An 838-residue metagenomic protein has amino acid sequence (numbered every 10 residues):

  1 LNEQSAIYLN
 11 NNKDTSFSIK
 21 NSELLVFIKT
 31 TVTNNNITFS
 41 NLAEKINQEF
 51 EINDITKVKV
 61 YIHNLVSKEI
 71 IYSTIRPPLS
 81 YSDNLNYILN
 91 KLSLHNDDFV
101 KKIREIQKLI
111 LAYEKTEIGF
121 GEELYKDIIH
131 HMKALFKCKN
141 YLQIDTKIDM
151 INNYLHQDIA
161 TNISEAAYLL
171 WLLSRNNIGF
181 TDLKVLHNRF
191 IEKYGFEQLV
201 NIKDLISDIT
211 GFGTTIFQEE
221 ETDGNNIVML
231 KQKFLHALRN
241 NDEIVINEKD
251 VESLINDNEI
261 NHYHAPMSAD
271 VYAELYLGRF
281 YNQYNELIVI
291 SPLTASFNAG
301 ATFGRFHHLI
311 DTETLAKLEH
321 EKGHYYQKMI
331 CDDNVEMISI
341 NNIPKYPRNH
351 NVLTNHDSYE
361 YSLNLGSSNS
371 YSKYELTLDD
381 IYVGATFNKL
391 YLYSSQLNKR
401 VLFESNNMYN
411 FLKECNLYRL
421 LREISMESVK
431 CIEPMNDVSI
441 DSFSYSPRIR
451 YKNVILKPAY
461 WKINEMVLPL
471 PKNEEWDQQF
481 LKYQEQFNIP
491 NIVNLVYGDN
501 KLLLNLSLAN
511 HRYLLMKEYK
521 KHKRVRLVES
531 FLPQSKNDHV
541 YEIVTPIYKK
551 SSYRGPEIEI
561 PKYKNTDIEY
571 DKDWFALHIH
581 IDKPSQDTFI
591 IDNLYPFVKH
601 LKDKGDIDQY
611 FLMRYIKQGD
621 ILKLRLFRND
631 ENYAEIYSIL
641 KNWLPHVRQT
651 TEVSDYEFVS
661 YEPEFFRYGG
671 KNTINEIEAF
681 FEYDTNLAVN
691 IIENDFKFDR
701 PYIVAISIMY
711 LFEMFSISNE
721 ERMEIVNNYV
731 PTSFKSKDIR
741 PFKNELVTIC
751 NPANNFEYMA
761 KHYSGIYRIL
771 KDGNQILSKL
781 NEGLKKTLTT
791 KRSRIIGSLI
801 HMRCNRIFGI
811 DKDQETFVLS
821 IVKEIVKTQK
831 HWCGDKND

Functional and structural regions predicted by a protein language model:
L1, N226-P561, T566-K572, S798-D838: Charge-centric, low-complexity intrinsically disordered segments used as regulatory activation/interaction regions
L1-T33, K126, H130-L142, I340 (+4 more regions): Acidic, low-complexity/disordered tracts enriched in E/D and polar residues
S5-I7, K389-L390, L622: Hydrophobic residues embedded in beta-strands of well-ordered beta-sheets
A6-Y8, S530-Q534, D538, F681 (+1 more regions): N-terminal helicase ATP-binding lobe
K13-T15, N47-K59: Short, positively charged loop/turn segments that connect secondary-structure elements
N35-N47: Short acidic, hydrophobic short linear motifs in intrinsically disordered regions
E44, T56-R348, K389-Y391, K517-I547 (+3 more regions): Type-3 copper protein
S551-D838: Long, contiguous binding/interaction regions
